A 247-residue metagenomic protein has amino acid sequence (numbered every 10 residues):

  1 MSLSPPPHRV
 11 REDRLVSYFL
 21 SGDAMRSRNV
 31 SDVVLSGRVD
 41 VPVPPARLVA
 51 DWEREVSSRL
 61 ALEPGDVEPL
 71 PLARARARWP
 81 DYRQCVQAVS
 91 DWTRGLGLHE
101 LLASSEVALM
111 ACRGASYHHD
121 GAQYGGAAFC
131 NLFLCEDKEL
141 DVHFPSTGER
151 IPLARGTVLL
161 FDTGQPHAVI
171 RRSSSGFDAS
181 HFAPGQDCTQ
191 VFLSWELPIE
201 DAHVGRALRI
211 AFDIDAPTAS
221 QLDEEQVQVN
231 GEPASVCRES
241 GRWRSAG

Functional and structural regions predicted by a protein language model:
M1-H99: Non-heme Fe(II)/2-oxoglutarate
H8-R9, R14-L15, P80-V86, S104-M110 (+4 more regions): Short linear motifs at secondary-structure transitions and domain/linker junctions
V30, V34-S36, S104, A127 (+1 more regions): Sequence-level motif detector for i,i+2 pairs with an aromatic at +2
A61-R78, S104-V107, E224-R242: Short glycine-rich, low-complexity/disordered patches
V67-P80, L102-S105, F129-F144, L208-D215: Short N-terminal helix-initiation segments at or just after the protein's N-terminus
W92-L160, Q165: Catalytic core of non-heme Fe(II) oxygenases with the double-stranded beta-helix
H143-G247: Catalytic core of Fe(II)/2-oxoglutarate
